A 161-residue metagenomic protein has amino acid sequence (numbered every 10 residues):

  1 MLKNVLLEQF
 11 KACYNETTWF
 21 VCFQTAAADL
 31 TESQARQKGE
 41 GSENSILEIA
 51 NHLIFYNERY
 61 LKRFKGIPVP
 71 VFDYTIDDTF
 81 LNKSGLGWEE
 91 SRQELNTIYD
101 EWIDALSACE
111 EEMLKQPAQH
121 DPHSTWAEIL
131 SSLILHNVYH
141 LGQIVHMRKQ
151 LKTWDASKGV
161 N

Functional and structural regions predicted by a protein language model:
K3, L7-E16, F20, Q24-A27 (+2 more regions): Short, contiguous alpha-helical
N82-P117, A127-H136: Acidic/histidine-rich alpha-helical segments that form the ligand environment of transition-metal centers
